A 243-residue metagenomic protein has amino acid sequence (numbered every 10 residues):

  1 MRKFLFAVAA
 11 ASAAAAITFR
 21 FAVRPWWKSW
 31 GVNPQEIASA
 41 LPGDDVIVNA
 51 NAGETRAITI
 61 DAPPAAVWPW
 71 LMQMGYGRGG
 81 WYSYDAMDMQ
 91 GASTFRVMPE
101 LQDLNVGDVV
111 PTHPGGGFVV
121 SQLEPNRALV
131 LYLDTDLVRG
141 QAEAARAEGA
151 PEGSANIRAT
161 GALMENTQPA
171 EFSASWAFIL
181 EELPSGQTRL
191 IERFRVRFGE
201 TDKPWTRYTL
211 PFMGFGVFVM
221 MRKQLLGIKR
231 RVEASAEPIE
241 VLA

Functional and structural regions predicted by a protein language model:
M1-V8: Membrane-penetrating hydrophobic segments
S12-A13, I17-N105, V109, G115-G117 (+3 more regions): Hydrophobic ligand-binding cavity/cleft-lining segments
W30, I37, G140-R222, L226-R230: Beta-strand/loop substructures that line and gate deep hydrophobic ligand-binding cavities in soluble
D61-A65, V120-A128, I179-R189, V232-E237: A short, structured loop/turn motif at beta-sheet edges
A65, G77, P125-A128, T135-R139: Short, charged/polar surface micro-motifs in flexible loops or helix N-caps
W70, Y132, I191-R193: Beta-strand residues in well-ordered beta-sheet regions across diverse protein folds
D103-G107, L123-L131, I157-A162: Short, hydrophobic/aromatic-rich segments at coil-to-beta transitions
E124, L133-T135, F194-V196: A mature extracytoplasmic/lumenal domain signature
